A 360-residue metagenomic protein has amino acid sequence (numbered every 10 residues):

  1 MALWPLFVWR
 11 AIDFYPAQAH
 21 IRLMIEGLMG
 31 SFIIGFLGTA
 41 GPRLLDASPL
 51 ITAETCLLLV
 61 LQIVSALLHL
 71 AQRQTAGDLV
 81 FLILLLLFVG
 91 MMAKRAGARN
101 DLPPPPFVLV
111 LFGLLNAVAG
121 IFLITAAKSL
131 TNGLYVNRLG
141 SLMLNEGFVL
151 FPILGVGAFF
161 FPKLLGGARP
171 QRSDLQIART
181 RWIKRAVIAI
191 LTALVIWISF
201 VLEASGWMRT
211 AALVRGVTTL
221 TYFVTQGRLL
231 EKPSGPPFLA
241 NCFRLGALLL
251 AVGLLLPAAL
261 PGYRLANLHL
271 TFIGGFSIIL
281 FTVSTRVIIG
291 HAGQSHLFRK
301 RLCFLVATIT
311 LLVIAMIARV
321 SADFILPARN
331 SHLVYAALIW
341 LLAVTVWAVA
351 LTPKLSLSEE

Functional and structural regions predicted by a protein language model:
M1-E360: Hydrophobic alpha-helical transmembrane segments of multi-pass integral membrane proteins
